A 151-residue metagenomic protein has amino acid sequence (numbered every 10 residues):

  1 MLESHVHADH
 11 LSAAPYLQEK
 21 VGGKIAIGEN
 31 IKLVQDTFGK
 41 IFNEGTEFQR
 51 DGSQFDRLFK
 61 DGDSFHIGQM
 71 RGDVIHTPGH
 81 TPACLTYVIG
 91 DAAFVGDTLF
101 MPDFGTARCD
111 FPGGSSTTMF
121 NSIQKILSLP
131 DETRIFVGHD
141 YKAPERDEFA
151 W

Functional and structural regions predicted by a protein language model:
M1-R71: Active-site HxH/HxHxD metal-binding segment of metal-dependent hydrolases
E44, Q54, S64, R71-H76 (+1 more regions): Metallo-beta-lactamase
